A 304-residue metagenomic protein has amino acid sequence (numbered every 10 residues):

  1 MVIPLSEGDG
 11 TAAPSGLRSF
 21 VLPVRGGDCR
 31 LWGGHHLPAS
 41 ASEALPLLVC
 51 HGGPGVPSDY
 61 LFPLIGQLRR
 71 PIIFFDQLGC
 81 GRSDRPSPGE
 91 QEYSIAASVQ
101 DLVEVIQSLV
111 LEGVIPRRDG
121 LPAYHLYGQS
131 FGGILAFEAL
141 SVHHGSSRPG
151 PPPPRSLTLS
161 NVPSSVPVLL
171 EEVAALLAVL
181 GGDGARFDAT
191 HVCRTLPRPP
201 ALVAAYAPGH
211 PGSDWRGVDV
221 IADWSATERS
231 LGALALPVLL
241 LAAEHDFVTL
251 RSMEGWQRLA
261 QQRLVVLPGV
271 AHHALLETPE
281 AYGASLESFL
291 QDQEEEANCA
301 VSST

Functional and structural regions predicted by a protein language model:
I3-R30: N-terminal cap/lid segment of alpha/beta-hydrolase-fold proteins
D28-G89: Conserved HGGG/HGGXW glycine-rich cap/lid loop of the alpha/beta-hydrolase fold
V49-G53, S130, A243: Glycine-rich His-Gly loop
C80-F131, H143, G150: Active-site loop/oxyanion-hole signature of alpha/beta-hydrolase fold enzymes
F137, S141, P149-D183: Flexible "cap/lid" loop of the alpha/beta hydrolase fold
L177-A178, D183-L236: Alpha/beta-hydrolase
E228-V270: Conserved loop-alpha-helix segment in the C-terminal half of the alpha/beta-hydrolase fold that carries the catalytic
Q261-T304: Catalytic active-site module of serine/aspartate enzymes centered on a nucleophile-bearing elbow/loop
